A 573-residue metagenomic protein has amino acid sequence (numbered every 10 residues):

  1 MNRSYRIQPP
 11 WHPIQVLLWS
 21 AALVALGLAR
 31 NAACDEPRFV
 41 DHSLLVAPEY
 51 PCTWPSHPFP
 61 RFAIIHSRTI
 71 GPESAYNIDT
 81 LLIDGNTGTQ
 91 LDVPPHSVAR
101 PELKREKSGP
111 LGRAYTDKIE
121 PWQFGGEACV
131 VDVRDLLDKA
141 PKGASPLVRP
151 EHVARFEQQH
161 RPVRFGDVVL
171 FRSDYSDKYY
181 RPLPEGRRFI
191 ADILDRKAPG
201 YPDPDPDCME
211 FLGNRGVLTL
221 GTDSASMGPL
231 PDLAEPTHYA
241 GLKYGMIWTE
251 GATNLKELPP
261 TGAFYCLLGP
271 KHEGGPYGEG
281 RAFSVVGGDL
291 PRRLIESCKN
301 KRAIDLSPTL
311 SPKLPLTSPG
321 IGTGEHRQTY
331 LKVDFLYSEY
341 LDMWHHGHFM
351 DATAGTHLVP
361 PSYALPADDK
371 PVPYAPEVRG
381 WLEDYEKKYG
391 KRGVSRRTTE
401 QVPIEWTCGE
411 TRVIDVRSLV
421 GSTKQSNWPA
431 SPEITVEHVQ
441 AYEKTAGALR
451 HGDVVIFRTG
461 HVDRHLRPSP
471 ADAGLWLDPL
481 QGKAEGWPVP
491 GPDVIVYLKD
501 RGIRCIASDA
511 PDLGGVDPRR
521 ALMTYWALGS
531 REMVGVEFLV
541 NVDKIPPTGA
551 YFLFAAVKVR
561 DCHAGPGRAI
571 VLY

Functional and structural regions predicted by a protein language model:
N2-L18: Bacterial N-terminal signal peptides that target proteins for export
S20-A21, A32-A33: Cleavable N-terminal signal peptides
A33-Y573: Active-/binding-site microenvironments in catalytic and ligand-binding cores
